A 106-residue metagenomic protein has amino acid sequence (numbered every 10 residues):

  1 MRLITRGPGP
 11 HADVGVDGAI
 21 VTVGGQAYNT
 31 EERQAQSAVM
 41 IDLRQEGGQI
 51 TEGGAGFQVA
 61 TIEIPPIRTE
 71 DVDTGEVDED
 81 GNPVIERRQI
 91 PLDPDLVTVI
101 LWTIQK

Functional and structural regions predicted by a protein language model:
M1-K106: Cysteine-centric segments in proteins
